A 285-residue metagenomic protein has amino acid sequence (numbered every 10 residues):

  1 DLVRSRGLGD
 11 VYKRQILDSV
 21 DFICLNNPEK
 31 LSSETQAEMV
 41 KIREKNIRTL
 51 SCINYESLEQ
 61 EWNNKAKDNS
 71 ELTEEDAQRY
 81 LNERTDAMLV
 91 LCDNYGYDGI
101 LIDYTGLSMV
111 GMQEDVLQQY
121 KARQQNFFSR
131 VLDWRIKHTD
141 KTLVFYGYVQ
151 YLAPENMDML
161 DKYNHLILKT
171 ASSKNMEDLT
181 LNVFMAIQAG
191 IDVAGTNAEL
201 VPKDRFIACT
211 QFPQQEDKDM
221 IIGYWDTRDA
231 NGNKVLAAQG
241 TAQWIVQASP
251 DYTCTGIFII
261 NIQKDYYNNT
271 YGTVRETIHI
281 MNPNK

Functional and structural regions predicted by a protein language model:
L2-L8, Y12: Single conserved hydrophobic/aromatic residue that forms the stacking wall/gate of nucleotide- or nucleobase-binding
R14-L17, S33-R48, V90-Y95, E155-D161 (+2 more regions): Acidic (Asp/Glu)-rich catalytic clusters
I23, I102, L166, I257: Conserved, mostly hydrophobic/aromatic
P28-R123: Substrate-binding cleft of extracellular glycoside hydrolase catalytic domains
A37-C52, N175-P213: Glycoside hydrolase catalytic-domain groove-lining segments
G106, A153-N182: Aromatic- and acid-rich polysaccharide-binding/catalytic face of secreted or lumenal carbohydrate-active enzymes
Q124-P154, S172, E199-Q214: Aromatic-lined carbohydrate-recognition surfaces of secreted/lumenal glycan-active proteins
D204-K285: Substrate-binding cleft of secreted/luminal carbohydrate-active enzymes
